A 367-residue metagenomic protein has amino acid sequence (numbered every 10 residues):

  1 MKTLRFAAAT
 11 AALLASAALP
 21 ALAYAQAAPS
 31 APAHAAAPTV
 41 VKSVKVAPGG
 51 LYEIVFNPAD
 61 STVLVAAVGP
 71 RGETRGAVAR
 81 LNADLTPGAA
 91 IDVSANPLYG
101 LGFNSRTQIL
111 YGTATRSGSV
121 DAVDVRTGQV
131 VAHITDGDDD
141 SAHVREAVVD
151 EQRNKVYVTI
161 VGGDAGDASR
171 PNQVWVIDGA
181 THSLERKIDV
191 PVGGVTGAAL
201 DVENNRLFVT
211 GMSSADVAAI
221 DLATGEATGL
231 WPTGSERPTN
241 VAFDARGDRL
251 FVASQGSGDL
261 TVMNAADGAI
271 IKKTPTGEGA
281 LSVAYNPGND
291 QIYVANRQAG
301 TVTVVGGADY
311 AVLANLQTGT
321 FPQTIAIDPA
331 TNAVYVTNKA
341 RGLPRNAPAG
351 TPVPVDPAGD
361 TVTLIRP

Functional and structural regions predicted by a protein language model:
M1-A11: Bacterial N-terminal signal peptides that target proteins for export
T3-R5, P20-P367: Predominantly soluble domains enriched in secretory-pathway, periplasmic, or organellar proteins
T10-P20: Bacterial N-terminal signal peptides
